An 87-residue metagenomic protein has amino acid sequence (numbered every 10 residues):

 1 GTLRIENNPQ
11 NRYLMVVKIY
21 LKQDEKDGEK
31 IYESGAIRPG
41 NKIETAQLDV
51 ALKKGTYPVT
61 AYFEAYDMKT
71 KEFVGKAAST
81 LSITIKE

Functional and structural regions predicted by a protein language model:
G1-E25, M68-E87: Primarily secretory-pathway and cell-envelope proteins
T2, N41-V50: Exposed aromatic-hydrophobic patches
K22, P39-N41: Short acidic/polar micro-motifs centered on Gly/Asp/Asn
G28-P39, S79: Solvent-exposed serine/threonine-rich low-complexity stretches and specific carbohydrate-binding patches
A36, Q47, S82-T84: Generic structural detector for well-ordered beta-strands
K53-Y57: A glycine-anchored, Pro-Gly-centered beta-turn/N-cap motif
P58-V59, T70: Residue-level signal for functionally critical sites in structured catalytic/ligand-binding pockets
Y62-M68: Beta-strand-rich extracellular modules
